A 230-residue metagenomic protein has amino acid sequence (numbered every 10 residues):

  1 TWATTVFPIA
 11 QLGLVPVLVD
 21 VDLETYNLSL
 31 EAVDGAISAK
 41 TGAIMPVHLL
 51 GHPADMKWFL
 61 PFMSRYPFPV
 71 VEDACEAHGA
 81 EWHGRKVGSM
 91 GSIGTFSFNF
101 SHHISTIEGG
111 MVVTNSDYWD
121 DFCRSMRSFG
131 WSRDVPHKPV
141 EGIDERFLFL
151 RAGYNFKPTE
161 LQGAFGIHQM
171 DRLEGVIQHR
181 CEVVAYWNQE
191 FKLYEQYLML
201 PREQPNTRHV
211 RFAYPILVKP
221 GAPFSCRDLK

Functional and structural regions predicted by a protein language model:
T1, L14, V21, C75-E76 (+3 more regions): Histidine-centered beta-alpha loop that forms part of the nucleotide-sugar donor binding/catalytic region in diverse
T1-A74, E81: PLP-dependent aminotransferase-like
P8-I9, F62, K86, H103 (+1 more regions): Hydrophobic/aromatic ligand-binding patch that stacks against planar heteroaromatic rings of cofactors or nucleotides
E31, G35, A43-V47, H52 (+3 more regions): PLP-dependent aminotransferase class I/II
S38, V87-G88, I104, N155-P158: Alpha-helix termination/capping residues and helix-transition junctions
E72-T106, D121, E145-L150: Conserved active-site segment immediately N-terminal to the catalytic lysine that forms the internal aldimine
G94, E108, V210-Y214: Short amphipathic alpha-helical segments
F96-S97, G110-S116, I167: Short beta-strand-to-turn element immediately C-terminal to the catalytic PLP-Schiff-base lysine in fold type I
